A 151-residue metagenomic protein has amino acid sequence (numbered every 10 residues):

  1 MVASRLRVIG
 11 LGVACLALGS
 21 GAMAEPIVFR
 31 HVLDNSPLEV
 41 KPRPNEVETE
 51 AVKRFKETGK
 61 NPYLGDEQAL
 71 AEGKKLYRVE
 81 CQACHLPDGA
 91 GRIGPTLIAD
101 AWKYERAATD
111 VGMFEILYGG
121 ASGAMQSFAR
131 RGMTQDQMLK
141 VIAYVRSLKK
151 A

Functional and structural regions predicted by a protein language model:
V2-G10: Bacterial N-terminal signal peptides that target proteins for export
L11-G12, A22: Cleavable N-terminal signal peptides
E25-E46: N-terminal propeptides/low-complexity segments immediately following signal peptides in secreted or periplasmic proteins
P26-F29, R92, I98-K150: Extracytoplasmic electron-transfer domains, predominantly the class I c-type cytochrome c fold
E39-L76: Electrostatic cytochrome c docking/interface patches
G73, Y77-P87, M113, V141-V145: The canonical Cys-X-X-Cys-His
